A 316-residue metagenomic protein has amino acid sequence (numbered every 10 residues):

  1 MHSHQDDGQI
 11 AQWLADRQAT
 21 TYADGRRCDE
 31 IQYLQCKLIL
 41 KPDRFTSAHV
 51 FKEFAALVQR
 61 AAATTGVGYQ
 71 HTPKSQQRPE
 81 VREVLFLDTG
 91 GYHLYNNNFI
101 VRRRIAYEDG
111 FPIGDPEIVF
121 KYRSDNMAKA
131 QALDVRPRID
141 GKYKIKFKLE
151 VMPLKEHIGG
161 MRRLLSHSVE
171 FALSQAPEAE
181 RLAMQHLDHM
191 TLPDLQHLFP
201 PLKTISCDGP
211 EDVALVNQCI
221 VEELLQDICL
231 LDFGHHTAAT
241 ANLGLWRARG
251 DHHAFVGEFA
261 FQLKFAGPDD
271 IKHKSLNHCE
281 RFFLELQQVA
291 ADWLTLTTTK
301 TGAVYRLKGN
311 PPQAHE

Functional and structural regions predicted by a protein language model:
M1-E316: Phosphate-end processing signature that detects enzymes handling 5′-triphosphorylated RNA and polyphosphate
